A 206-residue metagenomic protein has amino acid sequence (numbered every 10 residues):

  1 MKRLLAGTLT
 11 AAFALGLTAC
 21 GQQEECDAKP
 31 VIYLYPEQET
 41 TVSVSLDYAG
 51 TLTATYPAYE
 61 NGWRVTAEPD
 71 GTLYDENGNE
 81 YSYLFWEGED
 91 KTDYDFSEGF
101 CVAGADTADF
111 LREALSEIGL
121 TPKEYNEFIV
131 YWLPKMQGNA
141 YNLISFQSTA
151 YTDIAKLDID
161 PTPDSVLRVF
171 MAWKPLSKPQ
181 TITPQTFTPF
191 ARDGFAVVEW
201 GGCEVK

Functional and structural regions predicted by a protein language model:
M1-L4: Positively charged n-region of N-terminal signal peptides that target proteins for export
A6-T8: N-terminal export/membrane-targeting signals
A11-A12: Repetitive helical segments and hydrophobic/amphipathic motifs
G16-A19: C-terminal motif of bacterial Sec signal peptides marking the signal peptidase cleavage site
Q22-K206: Protease-labile, long low-complexity intrinsically disordered regions enriched in Pro/Ser/Thr
